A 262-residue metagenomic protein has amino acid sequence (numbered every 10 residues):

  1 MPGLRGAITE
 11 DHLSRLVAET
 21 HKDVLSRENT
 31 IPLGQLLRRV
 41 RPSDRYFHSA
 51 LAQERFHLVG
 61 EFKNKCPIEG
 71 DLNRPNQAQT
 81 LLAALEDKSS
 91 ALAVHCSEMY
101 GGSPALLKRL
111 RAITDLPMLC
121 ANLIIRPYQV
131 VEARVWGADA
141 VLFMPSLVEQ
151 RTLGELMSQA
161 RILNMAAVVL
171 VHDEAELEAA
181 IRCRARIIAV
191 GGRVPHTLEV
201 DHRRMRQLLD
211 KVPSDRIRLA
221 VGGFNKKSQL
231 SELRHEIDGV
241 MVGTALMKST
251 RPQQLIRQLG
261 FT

Functional and structural regions predicted by a protein language model:
M1-N73: An N-cap/entry alpha-helix motif that binds or orients negatively charged groups
R55, D115, N164, R184 (+2 more regions): A generic structural signal for alpha->beta connector loops
H57, I68-V168, E174-A179, D201 (+1 more regions): N-terminal active-site wall of soluble small-molecule enzyme domains
F62, C96, P145, G192-R193 (+2 more regions): Short secondary-structure boundary segments
P117-L119, A140-F143, I187-V194, G239-G243: Short hydrophobic/aromatic-enriched beta-strand-loop microsegments
I125-G137, H172-R184, I217-V242, M247 (+1 more regions): Catalytic cores of alpha/beta
I187-I237: Catalytic-face loop-and-helix region of soluble metabolic enzyme cores
H202-V212, L246-T262: C-terminal helical cap(s) of enzyme catalytic domains, especially alpha/beta-barrels
